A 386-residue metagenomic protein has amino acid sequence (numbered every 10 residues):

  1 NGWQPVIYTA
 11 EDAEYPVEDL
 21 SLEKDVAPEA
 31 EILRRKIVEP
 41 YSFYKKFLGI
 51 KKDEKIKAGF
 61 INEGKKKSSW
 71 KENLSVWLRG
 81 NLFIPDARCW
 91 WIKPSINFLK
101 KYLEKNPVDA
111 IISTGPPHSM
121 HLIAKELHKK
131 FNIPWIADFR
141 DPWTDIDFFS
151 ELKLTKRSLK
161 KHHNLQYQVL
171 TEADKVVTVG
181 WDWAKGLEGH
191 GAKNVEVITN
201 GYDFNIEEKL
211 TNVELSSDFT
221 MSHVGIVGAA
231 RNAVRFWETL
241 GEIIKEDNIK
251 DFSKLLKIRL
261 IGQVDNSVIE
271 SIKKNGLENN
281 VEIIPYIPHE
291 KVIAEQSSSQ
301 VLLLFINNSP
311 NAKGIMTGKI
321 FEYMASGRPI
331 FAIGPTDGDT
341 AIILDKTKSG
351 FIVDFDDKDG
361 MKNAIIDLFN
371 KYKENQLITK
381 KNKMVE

Functional and structural regions predicted by a protein language model:
A10-C89, K93: A conserved catalytic-core segment of Leloir-type glycosyltransferases
Y41-K45, Y202-S217: Acidic anion/phosphate-binding donor-loop and adjacent secondary structure in glycosyltransferase catalytic cores
K100, S119-L122, E126-K130, W143-T144 (+1 more regions): Membrane-proximal helix-turn-helix segments that form the acceptor-binding/catalytic region of lipid-linked
D174, N280-E282, Q296-K313, F369: Acidic donor-binding loop of glycosyltransferase active sites
D182, I198-G201: Carbohydrate-associated surface elements
E214-R231, W237-G241: Conserved donor-binding/catalytic core segment of Leloir-type glycosyltransferases
I249-G262, N266-I293: Nucleotide-activated donor-binding/catalytic signature segment of Leloir-type glycosyltransferases, i.e., the conserved
P335-D367: Change "using UDP/GDP/dTDP sugars" to "using nucleotide sugars
